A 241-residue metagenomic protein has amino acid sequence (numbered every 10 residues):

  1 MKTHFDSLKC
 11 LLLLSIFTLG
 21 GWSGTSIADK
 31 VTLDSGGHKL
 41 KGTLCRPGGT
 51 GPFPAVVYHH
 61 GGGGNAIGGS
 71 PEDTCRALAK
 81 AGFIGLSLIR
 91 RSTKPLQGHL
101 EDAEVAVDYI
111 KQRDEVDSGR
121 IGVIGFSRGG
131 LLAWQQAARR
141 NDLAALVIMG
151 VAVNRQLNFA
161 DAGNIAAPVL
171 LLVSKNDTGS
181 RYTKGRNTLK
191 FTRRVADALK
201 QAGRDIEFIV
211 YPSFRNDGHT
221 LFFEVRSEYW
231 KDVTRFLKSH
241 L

Functional and structural regions predicted by a protein language model:
G24-T50: N-terminal cap/lid segment of alpha/beta-hydrolase-fold proteins
G51-F53, G61-K94, T178-R181: Short substrate-entry loop that stabilizes the transition state in hydrolases
K94-D114: Alpha/beta-hydrolase active-site loop
V116-S127: Alpha/beta-hydrolase fold nucleophile elbow
G130-N141: Short glycine-enriched nucleophile-adjacent loop and the immediately C-terminal alpha-helix near the catalytic center
I165, L171-V173: Short beta-strand/loop motif that positions the catalytic acidic residue of the alpha/beta-hydrolase fold
V173-E207: Active-site-adjacent alpha-helix of alpha/beta-hydrolase-fold enzymes
A202-L241: C-terminal catalytic histidine-bearing segment of alpha/beta-hydrolase fold enzymes
